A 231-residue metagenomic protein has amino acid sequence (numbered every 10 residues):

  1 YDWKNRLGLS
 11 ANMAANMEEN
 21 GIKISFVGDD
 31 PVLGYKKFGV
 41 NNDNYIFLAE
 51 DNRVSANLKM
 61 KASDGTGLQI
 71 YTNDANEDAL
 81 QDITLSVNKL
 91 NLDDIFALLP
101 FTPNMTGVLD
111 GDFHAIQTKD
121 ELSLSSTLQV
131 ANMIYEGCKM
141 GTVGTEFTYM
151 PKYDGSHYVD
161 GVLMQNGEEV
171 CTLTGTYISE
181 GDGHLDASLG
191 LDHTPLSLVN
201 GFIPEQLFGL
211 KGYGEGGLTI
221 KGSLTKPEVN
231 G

Functional and structural regions predicted by a protein language model:
Y1-D112, T118-G231: Interface amphipathic segments
